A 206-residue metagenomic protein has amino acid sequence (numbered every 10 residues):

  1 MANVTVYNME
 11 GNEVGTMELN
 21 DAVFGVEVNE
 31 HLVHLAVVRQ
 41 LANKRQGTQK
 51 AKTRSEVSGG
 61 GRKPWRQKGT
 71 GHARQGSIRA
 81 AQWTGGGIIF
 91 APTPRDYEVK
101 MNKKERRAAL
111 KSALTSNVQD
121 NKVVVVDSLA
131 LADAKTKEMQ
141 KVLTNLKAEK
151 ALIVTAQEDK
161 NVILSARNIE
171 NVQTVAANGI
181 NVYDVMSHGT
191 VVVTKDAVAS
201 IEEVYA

Functional and structural regions predicted by a protein language model:
M1-Q46, A91-A206: Extended polybasic, low-complexity segments that bind anionic RNA or targeting/receptor surfaces
V4, N8, E18, Q40 (+4 more regions): Exposed boundary/loop context
E30-K68: A short, flexible low-complexity segment enriched in Lys/Arg and Gly/Pro that occurs in N-terminal basic tails
R54-F90: Glycine/serine-rich anion-binding loops at beta->alpha junctions that coordinate negatively charged ligand groups
